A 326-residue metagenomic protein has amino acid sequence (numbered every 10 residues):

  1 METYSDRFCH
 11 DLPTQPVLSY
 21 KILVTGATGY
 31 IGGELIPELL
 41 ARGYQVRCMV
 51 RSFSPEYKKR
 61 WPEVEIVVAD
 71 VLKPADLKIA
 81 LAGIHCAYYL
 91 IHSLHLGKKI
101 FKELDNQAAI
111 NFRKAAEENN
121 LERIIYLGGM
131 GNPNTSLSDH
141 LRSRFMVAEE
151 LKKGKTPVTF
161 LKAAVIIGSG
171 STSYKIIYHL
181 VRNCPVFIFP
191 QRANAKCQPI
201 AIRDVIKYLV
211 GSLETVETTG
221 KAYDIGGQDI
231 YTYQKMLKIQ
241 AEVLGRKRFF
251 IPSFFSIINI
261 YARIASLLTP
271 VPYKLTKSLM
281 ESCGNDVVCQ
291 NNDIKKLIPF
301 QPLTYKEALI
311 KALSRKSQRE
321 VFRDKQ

Functional and structural regions predicted by a protein language model:
E2-D6, D11-P16, K21, Y208-L275 (+1 more regions): Mid/C-terminal beta-alpha module of Rossmann-like enzyme folds, strongest in SDR-family dehydrogenases/epimerases
Y4-Y44, C48: N-terminal Rossmann NAD(P)H-binding glycine-rich loop of SDR-like oxidoreductase domains
T25, M49, L90, I124-G129 (+1 more regions): SDR active-site strand-loop-helix element
G32-E34, N106, F145: Residues forming the Rossmann-fold NAD(P)(H) cofactor-binding site
S54-N119, G129-P133: NAD(P)H-binding glycine-rich loop region in Rossmannoid oxidoreductase-like domains and their noncatalytic homologs
L96, M130-R142, V165-S171: Conserved catalytic-site region of short-chain dehydrogenase/reductase
A108, T172-S173, R192-L213, K221-D224: Substrate-positioning beta->alpha
G128, E149-G170, I176-H179, I188: Conserved beta-loop-beta element that borders a ligand/cofactor-binding pocket
